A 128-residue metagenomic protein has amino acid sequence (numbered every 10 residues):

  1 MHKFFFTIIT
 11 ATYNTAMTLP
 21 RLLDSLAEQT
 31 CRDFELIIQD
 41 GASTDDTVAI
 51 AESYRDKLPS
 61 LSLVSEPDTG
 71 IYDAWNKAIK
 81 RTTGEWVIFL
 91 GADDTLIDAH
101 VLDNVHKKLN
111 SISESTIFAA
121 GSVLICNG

Functional and structural regions predicted by a protein language model:
M1-E28: N-proximal low-complexity "stem/linker" segments adjacent to membrane-targeting elements
D40-A49: A conserved acidic beta->alpha catalytic loop
G41, L90-A92, A119: Active-site acidic Asp-centered loop
D46, D73, D94-K108: Acidic donor-binding/catalytic loop of UDP-sugar-dependent glycosyltransferases, especially processive GT2
E66-T82: Glycine-rich, basic loop-to-helix element that forms the pyrophosphate-binding segment of sugar-nucleotide handling
T69, D94-L96, S122-L124: Acidic metal-phosphate-binding loop of nucleotide-sugar-dependent transferases
V87: Short aromatic/hydrophobic "clamp" motif used to bind/position activated sugar donors
A99-G128: Conserved donor NDP-sugar-binding/catalytic core segment of glycosyltransferases
